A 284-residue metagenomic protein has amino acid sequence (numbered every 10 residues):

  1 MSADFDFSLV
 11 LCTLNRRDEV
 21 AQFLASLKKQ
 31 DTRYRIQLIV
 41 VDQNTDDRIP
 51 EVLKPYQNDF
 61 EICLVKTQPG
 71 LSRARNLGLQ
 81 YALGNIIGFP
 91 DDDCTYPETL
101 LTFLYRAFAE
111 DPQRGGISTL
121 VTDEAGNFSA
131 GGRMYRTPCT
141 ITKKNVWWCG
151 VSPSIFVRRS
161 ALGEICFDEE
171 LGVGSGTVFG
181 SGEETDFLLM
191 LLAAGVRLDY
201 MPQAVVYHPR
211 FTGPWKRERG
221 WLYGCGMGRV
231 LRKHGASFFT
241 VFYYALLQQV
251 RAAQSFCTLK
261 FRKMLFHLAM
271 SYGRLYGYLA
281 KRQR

Functional and structural regions predicted by a protein language model:
R16-K29: Short, well-formed alpha-helical segments that are part of the catalytic scaffolds of diverse glycosyltransferases
S26, V40-E51, C94: A conserved acidic beta->alpha catalytic loop
K66-A82: Glycine-rich, basic loop-to-helix element that forms the pyrophosphate-binding segment of sugar-nucleotide handling
I87: Short aromatic/hydrophobic "clamp" motif used to bind/position activated sugar donors
T99-G131: Conserved donor NDP-sugar-binding/catalytic core segment of glycosyltransferases
G150-S152, V173-L189: Acidic donor-binding loop at a coil-to-helix junction in glycosyltransferase catalytic cores that engages
V173-G176, G195-R217, M227-V230: Active-site donor/metal-binding and catalytic loop motifs of nucleotide-sugar-dependent glycosylation enzymes
E218-R284: Non-catalytic, C-terminal membrane-associated alpha-helical segments of glycosyltransferases
